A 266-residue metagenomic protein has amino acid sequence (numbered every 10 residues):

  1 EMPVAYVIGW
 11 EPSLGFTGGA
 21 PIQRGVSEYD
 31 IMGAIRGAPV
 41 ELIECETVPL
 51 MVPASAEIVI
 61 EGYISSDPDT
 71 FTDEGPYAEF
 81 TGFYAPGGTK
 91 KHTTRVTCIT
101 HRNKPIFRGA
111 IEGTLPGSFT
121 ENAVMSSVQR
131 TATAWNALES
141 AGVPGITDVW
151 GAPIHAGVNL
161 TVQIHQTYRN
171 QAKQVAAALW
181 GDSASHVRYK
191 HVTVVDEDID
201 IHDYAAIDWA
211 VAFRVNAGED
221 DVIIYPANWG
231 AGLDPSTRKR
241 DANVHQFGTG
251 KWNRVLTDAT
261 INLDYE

Functional and structural regions predicted by a protein language model:
E1-Y6: A short mixed-secondary-structure module that forms the rim of ligand-binding clefts
I8-E266: Charged, compositionally biased interaction regions
